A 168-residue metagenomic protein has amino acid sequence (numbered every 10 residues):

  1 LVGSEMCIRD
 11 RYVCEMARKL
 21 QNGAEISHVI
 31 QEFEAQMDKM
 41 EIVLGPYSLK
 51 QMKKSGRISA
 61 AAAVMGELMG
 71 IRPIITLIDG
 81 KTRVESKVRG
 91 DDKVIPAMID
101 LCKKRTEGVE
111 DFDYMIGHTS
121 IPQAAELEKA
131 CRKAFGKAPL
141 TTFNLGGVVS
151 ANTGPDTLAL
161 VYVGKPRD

Functional and structural regions predicted by a protein language model:
S4-E5, R9-D168: Mixed-charge interfacial surface used for oligomerization/domain docking and macromolecular partner engagement
